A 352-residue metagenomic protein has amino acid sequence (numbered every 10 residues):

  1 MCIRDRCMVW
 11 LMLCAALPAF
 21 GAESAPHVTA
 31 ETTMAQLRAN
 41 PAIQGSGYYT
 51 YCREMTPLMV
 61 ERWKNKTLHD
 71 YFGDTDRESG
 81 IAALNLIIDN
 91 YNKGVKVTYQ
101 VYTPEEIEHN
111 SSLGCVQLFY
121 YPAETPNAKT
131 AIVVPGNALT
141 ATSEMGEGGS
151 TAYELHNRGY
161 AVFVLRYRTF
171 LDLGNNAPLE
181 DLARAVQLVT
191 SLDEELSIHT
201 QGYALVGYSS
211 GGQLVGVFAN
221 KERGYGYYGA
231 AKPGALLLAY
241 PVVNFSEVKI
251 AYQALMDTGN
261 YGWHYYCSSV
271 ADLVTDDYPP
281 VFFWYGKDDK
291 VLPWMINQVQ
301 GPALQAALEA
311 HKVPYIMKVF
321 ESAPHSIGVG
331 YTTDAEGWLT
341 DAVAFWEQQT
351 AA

Functional and structural regions predicted by a protein language model:
M1-I3: Short, small-residue-biased leader/transition segments that mark boundaries at the very start of proteins
A15-S111: N-terminal targeting or regulatory segments adjacent to alpha/beta-hydrolase or S9 domains
A25-T29, M34-R38, P302-Q305, E309-A352: C-terminal catalytic histidine-bearing segment of alpha/beta-hydrolase fold enzymes
A128-N137: Short beta-strand element of the alpha/beta-hydrolase
S143-G148, L165-T200, G330-A335: Catalytic nucleophile-loop/oxyanion-hole region of alpha/beta-hydrolase and closely related hydrolase-like folds
M145-F163: Short amphipathic alpha-helix adjacent to the substrate-entry channel of hydrolases
R184-L255, Y261-Y266, V270: Primarily recognizes the serine-hydrolase "nucleophile elbow" in alpha/beta-hydrolase and SGNH/GDSL folds
D277, F282-Y285, D289: Short beta-strand/loop motif that positions the catalytic acidic residue of the alpha/beta-hydrolase fold
